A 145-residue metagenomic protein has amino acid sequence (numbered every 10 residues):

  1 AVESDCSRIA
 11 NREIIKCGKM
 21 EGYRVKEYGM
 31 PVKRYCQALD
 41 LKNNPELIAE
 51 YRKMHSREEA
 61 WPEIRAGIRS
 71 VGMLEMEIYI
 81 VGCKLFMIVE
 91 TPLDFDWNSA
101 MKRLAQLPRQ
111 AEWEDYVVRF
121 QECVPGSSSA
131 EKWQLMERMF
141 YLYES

Functional and structural regions predicted by a protein language model:
G18-M30: Acidic, low-complexity proline/glycine-rich segments
R34-D40: Active-site-flanking beta-strand signature of metal-NTP-handling nucleotidyl enzymes and homologous cyclase-like
N44-P45, L85, P92-W97: Short, charged/polar surface micro-motifs in flexible loops or helix N-caps
L47-G72: Short amphipathic alpha-helical segments
V71, P92-K132: An amphipathic, aromatic/His-enriched active-site/gating alpha helix that lines ligand/cofactor pockets
M76-V81: Short beta-strand
